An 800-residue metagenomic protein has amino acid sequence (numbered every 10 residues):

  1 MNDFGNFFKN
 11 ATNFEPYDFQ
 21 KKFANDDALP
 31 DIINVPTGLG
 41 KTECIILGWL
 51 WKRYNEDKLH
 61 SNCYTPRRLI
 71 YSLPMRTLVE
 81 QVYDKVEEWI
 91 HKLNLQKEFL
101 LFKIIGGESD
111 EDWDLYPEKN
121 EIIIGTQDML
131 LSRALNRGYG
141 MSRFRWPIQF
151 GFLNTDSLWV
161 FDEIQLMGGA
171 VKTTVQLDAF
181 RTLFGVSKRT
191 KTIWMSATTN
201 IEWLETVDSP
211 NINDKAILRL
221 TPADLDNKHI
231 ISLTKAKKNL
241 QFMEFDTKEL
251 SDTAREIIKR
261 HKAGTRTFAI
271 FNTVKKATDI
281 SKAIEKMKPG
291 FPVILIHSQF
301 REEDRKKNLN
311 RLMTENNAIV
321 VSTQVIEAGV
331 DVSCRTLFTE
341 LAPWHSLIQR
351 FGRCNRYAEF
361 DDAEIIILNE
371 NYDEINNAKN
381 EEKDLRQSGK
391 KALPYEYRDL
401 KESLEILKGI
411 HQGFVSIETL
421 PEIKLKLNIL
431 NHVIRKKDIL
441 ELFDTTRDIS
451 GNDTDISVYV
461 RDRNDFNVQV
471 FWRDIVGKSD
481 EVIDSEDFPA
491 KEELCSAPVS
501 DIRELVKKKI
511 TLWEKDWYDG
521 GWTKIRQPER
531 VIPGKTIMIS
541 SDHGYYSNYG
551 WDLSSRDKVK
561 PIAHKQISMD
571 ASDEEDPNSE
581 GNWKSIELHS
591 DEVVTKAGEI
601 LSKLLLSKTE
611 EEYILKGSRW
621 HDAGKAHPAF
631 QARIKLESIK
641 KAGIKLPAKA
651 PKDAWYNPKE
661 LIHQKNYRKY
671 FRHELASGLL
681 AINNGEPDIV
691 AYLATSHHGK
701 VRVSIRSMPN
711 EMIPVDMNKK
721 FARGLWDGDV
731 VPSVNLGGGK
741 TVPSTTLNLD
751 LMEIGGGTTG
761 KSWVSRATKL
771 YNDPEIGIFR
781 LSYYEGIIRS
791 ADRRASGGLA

Functional and structural regions predicted by a protein language model:
M1-N34: Conserved pre-motif I regulatory segment
L29, T42-Y64: Walker A/P-loop NTP-binding motif
Y64-W89, D128-M129, V274: Conserved Walker A/P-loop ATP-binding site and its immediately adjacent core in helicase/helicase-like ATPase domains
I90-F144: Inter-Walker segment of RecA-like/P-loop motor cores
D128-S132, R137-S187: SF2 helicase catalytic motif II
R189-K191, M195-H261: Interdomain hinge/linker at the junction between the two RecA-like core domains of SF2 helicases
R255-E256, K262, D279-P289, L295-N310 (+6 more regions): C-terminal helicase lobe and adjacent C-terminal extensions/tails of nucleic-acid helicase motors
K379-S403, L605-G798: Divalent metal-dependent catalytic cores for phosphoryl transfer on phosphate-bearing substrates
